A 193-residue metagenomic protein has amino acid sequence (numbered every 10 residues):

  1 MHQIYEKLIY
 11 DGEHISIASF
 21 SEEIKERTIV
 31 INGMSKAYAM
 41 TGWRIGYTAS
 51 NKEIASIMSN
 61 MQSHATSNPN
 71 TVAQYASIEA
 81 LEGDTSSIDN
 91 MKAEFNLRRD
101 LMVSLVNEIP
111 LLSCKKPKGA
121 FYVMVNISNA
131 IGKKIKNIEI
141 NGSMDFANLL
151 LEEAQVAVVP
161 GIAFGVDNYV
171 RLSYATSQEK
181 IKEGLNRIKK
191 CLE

Functional and structural regions predicted by a protein language model:
M1-E193: PLP-dependent class I/II
